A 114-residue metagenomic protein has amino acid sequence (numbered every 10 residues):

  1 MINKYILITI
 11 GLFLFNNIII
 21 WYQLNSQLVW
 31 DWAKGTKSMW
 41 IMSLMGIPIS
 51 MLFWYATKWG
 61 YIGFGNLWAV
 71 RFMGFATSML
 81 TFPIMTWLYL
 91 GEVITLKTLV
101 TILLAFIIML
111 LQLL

Functional and structural regions predicted by a protein language model:
M1-L114: Polytopic alpha-helical membrane proteins, predominantly small-molecule transporters/carriers
